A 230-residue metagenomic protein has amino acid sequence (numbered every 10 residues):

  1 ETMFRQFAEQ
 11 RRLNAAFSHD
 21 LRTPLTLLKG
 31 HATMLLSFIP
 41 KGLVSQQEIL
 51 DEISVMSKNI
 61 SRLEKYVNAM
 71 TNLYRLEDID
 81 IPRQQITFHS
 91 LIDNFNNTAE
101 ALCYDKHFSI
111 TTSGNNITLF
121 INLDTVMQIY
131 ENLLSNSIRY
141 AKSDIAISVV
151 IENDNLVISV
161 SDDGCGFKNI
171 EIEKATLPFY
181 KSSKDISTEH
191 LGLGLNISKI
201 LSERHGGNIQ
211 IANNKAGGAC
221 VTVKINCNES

Functional and structural regions predicted by a protein language model:
V55-L63: Short alpha-helical segment of the dimerization/phosphotransfer core of two-component systems
E77-P82, G114, T118-I121: Conserved micro-motifs of the catalytic ATP-binding
S137-I138: Short helix-loop "hinge" at the ATP-lid/N-box region of the Bergerat-fold HATPase_c
S143, G206-G207: Conserved glycine-rich
D144-D154: Short beta-strand/loop element within the Bergerat-fold HATPase_c
D162: Acidic ATP/Mg2+-coordinating residue in the GHKL
F167-Y180: Short conserved segment of the HATPase_c
L201-S202: Detector for a conserved hydrophobic position within an alpha-helical segment of the HATPase_c
